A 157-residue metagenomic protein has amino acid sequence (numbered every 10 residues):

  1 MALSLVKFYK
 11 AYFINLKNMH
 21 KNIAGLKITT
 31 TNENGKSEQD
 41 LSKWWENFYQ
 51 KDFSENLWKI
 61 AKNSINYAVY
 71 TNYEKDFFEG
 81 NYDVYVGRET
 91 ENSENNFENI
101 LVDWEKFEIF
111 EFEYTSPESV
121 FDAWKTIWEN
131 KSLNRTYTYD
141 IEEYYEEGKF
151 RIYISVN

Functional and structural regions predicted by a protein language model:
A2-N157: A solvent-exposed interaction/effector surface
